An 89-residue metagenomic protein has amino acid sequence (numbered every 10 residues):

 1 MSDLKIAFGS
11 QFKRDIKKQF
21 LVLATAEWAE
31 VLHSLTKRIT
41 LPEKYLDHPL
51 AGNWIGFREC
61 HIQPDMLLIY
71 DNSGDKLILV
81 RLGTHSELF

Functional and structural regions predicted by a protein language model:
M1-P64, N72-I78, S86-F89: Basic, Lys/Arg-enriched alpha-helical interface segments
